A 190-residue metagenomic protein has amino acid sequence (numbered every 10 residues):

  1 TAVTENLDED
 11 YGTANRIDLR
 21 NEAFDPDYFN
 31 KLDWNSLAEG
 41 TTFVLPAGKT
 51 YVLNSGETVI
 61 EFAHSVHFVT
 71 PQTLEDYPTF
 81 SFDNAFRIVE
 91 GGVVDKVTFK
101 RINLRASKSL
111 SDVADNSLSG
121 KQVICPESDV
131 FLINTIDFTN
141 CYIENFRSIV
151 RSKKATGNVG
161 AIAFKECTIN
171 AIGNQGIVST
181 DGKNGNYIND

Functional and structural regions predicted by a protein language model:
A2-V52: Acidic Gly/Asp/Thr-rich repetitive segments characteristic of extracellular carbohydrate-active and adhesion proteins
V3, G12, G40-T41, V69 (+3 more regions): Intrinsically disordered/low-complexity terminal segments and short unstructured peptides
D10, A38, P46, V89-E90 (+2 more regions): Intrinsically disordered, low-complexity segments enriched in small/polar residues
N35-E39, T50-V69, P78-I133: Extracellular beta-strand-rich solenoid/capping regions of secreted or surface-exposed proteins that bind or remodel
S65, D95-K108, L132-R147, N158-G176 (+1 more regions): Right-handed parallel beta-helix
S128-D129, K153-A155: Flexible gly/pro/ser-rich segments immediately N-terminal to CXXCH heme-c attachment motifs in exported/periplasmic
